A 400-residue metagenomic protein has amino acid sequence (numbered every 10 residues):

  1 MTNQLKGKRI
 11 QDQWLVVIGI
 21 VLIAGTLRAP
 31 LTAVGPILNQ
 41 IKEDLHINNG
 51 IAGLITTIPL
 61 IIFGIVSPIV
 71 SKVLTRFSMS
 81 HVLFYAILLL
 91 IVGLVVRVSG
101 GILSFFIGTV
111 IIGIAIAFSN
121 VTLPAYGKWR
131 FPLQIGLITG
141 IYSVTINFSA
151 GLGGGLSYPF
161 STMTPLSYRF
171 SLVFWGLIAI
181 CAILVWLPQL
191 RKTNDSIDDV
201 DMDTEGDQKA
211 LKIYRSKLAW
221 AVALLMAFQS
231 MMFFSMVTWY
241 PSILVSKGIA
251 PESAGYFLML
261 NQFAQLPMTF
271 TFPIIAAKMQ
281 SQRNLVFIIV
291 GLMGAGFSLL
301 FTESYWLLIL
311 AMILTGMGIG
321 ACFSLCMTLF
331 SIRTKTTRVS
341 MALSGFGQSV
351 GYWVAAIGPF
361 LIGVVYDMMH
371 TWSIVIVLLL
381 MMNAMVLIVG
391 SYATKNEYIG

Functional and structural regions predicted by a protein language model:
T32, L60-P68, A150-G151, Q262-F270 (+1 more regions): Residue-level signature of mid-helix packing/kink "hotspots" within the transmembrane helices of 12-pass Major
V34-G35, R215-T269: Extracytoplasmic gate region of multi-pass secondary transporters
I65-L103: Conserved MFS/SLC helix-loop-helix module at the cytosolic interface between two early adjacent transmembrane helices
V66-S78, M268-S281: Helix-to-loop junctions at the C-terminal end of transmembrane segments in multipass secondary transporters
I102, L133-Q134, I138-R191: Helix-loop-helix hairpin linking two adjacent transmembrane segments in secondary transporters
G108-V144: Cytoplasmic helix-loop-helix junction between adjacent transmembrane helices in 12-TM secondary transporters
F118-F131, A321-K335: Intracellular juxtamembrane helix-capping segments at the cytosolic ends of symmetry-related transmembrane helices
T334-W372, L379, G390: A late C-terminal transmembrane helix in Major Facilitator Superfamily
